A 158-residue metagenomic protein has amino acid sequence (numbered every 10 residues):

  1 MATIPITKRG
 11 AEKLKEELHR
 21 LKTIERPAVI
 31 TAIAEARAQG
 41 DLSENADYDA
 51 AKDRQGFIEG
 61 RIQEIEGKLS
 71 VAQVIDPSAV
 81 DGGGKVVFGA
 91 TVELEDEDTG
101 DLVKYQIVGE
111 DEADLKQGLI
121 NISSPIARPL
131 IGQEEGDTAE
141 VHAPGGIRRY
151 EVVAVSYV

Functional and structural regions predicted by a protein language model:
M1-E59, Q63, V158: Helix-rich terminal scaffold detector
A2, A38, S70-V71, G82 (+1 more regions): Glycine-rich, flexible loop/turn motifs
L18, K22-E25, G40, L69-Q73 (+2 more regions): Conserved NTP-handling cores and scaffolds of large molecular machines
E59-A79: Structured, basic alpha/beta domains of bacterial-type, RNA-associated proteins
I75-V158: Non-DNA-binding regulatory cores of transcription-related proteins, predominantly C-terminal effector-binding
